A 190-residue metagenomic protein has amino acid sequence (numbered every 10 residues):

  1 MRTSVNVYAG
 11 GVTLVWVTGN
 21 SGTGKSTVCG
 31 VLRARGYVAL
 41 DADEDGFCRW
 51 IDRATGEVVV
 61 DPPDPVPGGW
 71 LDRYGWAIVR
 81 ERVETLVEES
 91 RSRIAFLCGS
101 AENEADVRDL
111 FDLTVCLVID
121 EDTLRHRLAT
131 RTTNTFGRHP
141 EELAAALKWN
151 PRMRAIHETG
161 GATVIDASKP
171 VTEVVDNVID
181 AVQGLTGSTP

Functional and structural regions predicted by a protein language model:
V17: Hydrophobic anchor at the beta1->P-loop junction of P-loop NTPases
N20: P-loop (Walker A) phosphate-binding loop of NTP-binding proteins
T23: ATP-binding Walker
S26: Walker A/P-loop
G30-E81: Conserved substrate/cofactor phosphate-moiety recognition/catalytic segment in nucleotide-dependent phosphotransferases
V66-F111, L117-V118: Glycine-rich phosphate-binding loop used to anchor ATP phosphates in small-molecule kinases, encompassing both
E104, T130-D180, L185: Small-molecule kinase domains that catalyze NTP-dependent phosphoryl transfer to phosphate-bearing small molecules
L110-R131: Conserved phosphate-donor/acceptor-positioning beta-strand/loop module used by diverse small-molecule
